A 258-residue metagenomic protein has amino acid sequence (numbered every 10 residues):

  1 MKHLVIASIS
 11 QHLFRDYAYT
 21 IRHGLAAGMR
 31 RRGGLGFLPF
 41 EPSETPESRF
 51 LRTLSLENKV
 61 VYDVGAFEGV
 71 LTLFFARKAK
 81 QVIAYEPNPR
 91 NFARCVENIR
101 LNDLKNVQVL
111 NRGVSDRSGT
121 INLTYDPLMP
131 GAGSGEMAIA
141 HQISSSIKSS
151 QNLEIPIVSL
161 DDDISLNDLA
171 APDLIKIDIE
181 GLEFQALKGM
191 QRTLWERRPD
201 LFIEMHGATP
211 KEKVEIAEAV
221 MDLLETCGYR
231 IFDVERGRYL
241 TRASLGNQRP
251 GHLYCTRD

Functional and structural regions predicted by a protein language model:
M1-N102, I147-S149, N167-L169, I231-D258: S-adenosyl-L-methionine
Y19, L25-R49, K105, L110-L169: Glycine-rich adenosyl-binding loop in Rossmann-like folds that engage adenosine-containing cofactors
S55-V61, D126-G133, P172, K176-E183: Mobile, glycine- and charge-enriched loop segments and immediately flanking short secondary-structure elements within
Y62, I83, L110, P156 (+1 more regions): Conserved Rossmann-like nucleotide-binding pocket used by diverse enzymes that bind dinucleotide cofactors
A66-E68, P89, D116, I179-G181 (+1 more regions): Short, glycine/acidic-enriched loop or turn micro-motifs at the edges of active sites
F75, C95, L123, A186-M190: Hydrophobic packing residues within well-ordered alpha-helices of enzyme cores
K78-K80, A84, D163-D258: Conserved acidic-Pro-Pro-aromatic motif
R100-N102, T124-P130, A217-D222, R249-G251: Short, hinge-like loop/turn segments at secondary-structure boundaries
